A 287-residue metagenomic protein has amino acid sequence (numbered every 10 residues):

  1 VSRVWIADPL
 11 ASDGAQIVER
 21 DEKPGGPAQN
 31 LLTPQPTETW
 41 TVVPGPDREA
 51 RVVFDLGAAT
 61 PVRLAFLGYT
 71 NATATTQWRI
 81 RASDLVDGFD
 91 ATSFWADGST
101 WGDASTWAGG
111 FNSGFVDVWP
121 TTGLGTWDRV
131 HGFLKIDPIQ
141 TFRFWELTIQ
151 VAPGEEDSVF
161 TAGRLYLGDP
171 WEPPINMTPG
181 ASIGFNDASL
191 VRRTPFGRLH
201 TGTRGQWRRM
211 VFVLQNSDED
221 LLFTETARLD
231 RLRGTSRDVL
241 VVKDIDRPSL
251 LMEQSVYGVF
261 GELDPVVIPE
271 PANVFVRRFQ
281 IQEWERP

Functional and structural regions predicted by a protein language model:
V1-A50, D55-P287: Extracellular/virion structural assembly segments
